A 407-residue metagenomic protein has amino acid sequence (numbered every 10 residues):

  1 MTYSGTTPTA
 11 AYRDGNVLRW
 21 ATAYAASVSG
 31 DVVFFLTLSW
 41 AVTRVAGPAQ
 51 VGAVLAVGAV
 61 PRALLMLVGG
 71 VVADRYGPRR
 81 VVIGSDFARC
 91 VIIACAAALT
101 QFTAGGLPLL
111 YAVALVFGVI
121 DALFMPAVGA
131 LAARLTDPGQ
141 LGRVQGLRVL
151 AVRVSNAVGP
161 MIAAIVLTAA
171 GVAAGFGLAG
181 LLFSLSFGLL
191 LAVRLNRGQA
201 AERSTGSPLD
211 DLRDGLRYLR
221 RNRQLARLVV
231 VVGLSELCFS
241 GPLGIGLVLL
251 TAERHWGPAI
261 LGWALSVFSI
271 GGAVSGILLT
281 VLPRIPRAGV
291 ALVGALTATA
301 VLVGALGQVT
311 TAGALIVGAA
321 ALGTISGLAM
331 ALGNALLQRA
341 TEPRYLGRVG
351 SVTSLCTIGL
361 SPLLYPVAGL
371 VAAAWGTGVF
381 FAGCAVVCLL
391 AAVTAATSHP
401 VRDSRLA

Functional and structural regions predicted by a protein language model:
M1-A407: Alpha-helical transmembrane-bundle signature of multi-pass membrane transport and export proteins
